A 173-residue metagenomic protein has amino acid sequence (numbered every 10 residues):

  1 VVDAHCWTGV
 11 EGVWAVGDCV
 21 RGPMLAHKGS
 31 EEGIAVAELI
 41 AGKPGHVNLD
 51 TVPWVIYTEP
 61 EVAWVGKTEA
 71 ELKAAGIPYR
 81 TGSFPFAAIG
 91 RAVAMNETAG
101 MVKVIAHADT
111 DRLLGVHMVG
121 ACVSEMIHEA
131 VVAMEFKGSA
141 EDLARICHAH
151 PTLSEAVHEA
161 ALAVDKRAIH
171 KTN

Functional and structural regions predicted by a protein language model:
V1-I40, E125, A144: FAD-site-proximal beta/loop scaffold in flavoenzymes
V2, V47, I56: Short clusters of hydrophobic/aromatic residues that line enzyme substrate/ligand-binding pockets
W7-T8, N48-L49, M95-E97: Solvent-exposed alpha-helices and their adjacent loops that cap or buttress functional pockets in soluble metabolic
V16-G17, L49-V55: Short beta-strands and strand-loop turn motifs
C19-L25, V55-V62: Short beta-strand and adjoining strand-loop segment in the mid-core of the Rossmann-like NAD(P)-dependent dehydrogenase
G22, H46, A88: Flexible, glycine-rich phosphate/dinucleotide-binding loops and adjacent beta-alpha linkers at cofactor/substrate
H27-D50, P78, F136-K137: Internal hydrophobic alpha-helix adjacent to the cofactor/substrate pocket in enzyme cavities
A41, V52, T58-T68, K73-N173: Flexible, glycine-rich terminal cap/loop adjacent to redox cofactors in electron-transfer oxidoreductases
